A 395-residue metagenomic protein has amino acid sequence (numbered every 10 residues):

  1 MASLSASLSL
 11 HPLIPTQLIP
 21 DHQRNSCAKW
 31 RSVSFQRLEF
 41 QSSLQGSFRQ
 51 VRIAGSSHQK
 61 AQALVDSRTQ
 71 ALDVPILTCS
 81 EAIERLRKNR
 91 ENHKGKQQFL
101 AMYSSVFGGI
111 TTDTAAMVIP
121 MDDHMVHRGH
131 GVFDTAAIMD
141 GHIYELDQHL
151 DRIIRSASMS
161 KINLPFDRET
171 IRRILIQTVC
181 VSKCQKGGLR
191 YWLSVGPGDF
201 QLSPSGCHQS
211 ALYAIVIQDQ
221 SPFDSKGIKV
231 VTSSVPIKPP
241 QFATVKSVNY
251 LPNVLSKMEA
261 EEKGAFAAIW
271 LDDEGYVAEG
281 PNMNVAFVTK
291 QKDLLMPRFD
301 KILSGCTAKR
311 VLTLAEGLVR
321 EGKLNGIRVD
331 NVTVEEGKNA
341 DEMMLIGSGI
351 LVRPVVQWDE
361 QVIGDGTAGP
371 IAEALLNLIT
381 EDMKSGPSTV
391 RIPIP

Functional and structural regions predicted by a protein language model:
A2-I269, D273-Y276, L312-P395: Conserved alpha/beta cores of soluble small-molecule-handling proteins
I269, Y276-C306: Glycine- and Gly-Pro-enriched alpha-helical subdomains that act as flexible, kink-prone "lid/hinge" or packing modules
